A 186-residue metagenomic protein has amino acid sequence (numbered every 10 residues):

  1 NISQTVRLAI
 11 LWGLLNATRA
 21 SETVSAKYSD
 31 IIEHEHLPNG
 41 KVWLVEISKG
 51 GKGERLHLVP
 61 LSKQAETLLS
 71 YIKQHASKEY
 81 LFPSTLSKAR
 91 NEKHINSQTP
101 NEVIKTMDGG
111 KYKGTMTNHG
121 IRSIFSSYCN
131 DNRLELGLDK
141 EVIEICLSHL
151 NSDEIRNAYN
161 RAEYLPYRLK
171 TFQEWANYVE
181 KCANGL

Functional and structural regions predicted by a protein language model:
N1-S25, H75, R122: Basic, Lys/Arg- and aromatic-enriched nucleic-acid-binding interface segment
Q4-R7, K63, Q98, I124-S127 (+3 more regions): A structural signal for well-ordered alpha-helical segments within the folded catalytic domains of diverse enzymes
N16, S25-Y71: Conserved tyrosine-mediated DNA breakage-rejoining catalytic core shared by Y-recombinases
E22-V24, M116, S126, L134-H149: Active-site-proximal segment of tyrosine recombinases
A26, V103, C146, A158: Residues in the recognition helix of alpha-helical DNA-binding motifs
I31, F82, Y159: Short clusters of hydrophobic/aromatic residues that line enzyme substrate/ligand-binding pockets
K49-G53, E66, S87-K88, L134 (+1 more regions): Catalytic-site neighborhood detector that most strongly recognizes the C-terminal catalytic loop/helix of tyrosine
P60-T115, H119-R133, L150: Active-site/catalytic core of tyrosine-dependent DNA strand-transfer enzymes
